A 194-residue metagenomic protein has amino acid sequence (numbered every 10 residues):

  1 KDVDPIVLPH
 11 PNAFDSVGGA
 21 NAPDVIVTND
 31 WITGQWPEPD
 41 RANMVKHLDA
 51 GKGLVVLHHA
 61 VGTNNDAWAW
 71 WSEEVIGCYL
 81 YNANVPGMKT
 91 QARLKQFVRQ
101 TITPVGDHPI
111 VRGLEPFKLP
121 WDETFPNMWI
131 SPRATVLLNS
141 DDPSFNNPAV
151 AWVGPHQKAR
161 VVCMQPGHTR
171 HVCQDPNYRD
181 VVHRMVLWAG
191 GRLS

Functional and structural regions predicted by a protein language model:
K1-V25, V186, G190, S194: Aromatic-Pro/Gly-enriched surface loop or interdomain linker that acts as a lid/target-recognition segment
D4, A22, G87-C163: Catalytic beta-strand/loop cores that center a nucleophilic Ser/Cys/Thr and support acyl-enzyme chemistry
P5-L8, D24-N29, L48, G53-H58 (+2 more regions): Structural recognition of the beta-strand scaffold that forms the well-ordered cores of secreted hydrolase catalytic
P9-V17, P39-A42, F145-A151: Alpha-helical scaffolding within the catalytic cores of extracellular/periplasmic polymer-degrading hydrolases
N12-F14, W31-Q35, L54, A60-N64 (+3 more regions): Solvent-exposed loop/turn segments at secondary-structure junctions within structured extracellular/periplasmic domains
T33-R112: A glycine-rich, often tryptophan-bearing local segment used as a flexible ligand/cofactor-contacting loop or short
W71-G77, F117-A134, N177-R192: Oxidoreductase and adenylate-handling cofactor-binding alpha/beta cores
P143-P148, P155-S194: Extracellular ligand-binding/catalytic regions of CAZymes and related secreted enzymes and adhesion modules
